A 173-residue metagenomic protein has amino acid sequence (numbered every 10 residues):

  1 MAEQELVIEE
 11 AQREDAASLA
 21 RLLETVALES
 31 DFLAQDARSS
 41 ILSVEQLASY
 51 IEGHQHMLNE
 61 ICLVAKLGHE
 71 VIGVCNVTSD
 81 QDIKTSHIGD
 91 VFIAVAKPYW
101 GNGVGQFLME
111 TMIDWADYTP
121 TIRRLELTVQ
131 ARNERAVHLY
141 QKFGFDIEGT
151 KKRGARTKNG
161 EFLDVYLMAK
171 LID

Functional and structural regions predicted by a protein language model:
A2, E161-D173: Terminal substrate-recognition subdomain of acyl/acetyltransferases
V7-R21: A short beta-loop-alpha structural element at the N-terminal edge of CoA-dependent acyl/N-acetyltransferase catalytic
R13, A27, S39-P98, M109-E110 (+2 more regions): Acetyl-CoA-dependent GNAT
D31-R38: A short, aromatic/hydrophobic, helix- or strand-capping loop or linear motif that either lines the entrance/gate
N102, Q106, Y118, A131-G149: Conserved active-site alpha-helix within GNAT-family acetyltransferase domains
M109, A116-T128: Conserved GNAT acetyl-CoA-binding A-motif
R124-V129, Q141-E161: Conserved catalytic-core motifs of GNAT/GCN5-like acyltransferases
